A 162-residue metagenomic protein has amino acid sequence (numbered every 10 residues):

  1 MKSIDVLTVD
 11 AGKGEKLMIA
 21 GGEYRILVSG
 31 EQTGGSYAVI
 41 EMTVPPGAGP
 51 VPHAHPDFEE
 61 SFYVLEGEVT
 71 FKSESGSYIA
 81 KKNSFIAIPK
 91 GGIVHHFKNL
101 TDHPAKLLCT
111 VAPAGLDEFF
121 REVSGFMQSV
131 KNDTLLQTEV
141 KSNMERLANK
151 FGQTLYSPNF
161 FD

Functional and structural regions predicted by a protein language model:
M1-V9, K13, F160-D162: Basic/polar N-terminal segments that are highly enriched at the extreme N-terminus, encompassing both cleavable
V6, L108-N132: A hydrophobic/aromatic-rich effector-binding and dimerization subdomain of bacterial HTH-type transcriptional regulators
T8-D10, E68, S75-G92: Short acidic-glycine-tyrosine-enriched beta hairpin
K13-P52: A short glycine-rich, His/Asp/Glu-containing loop-to-beta-strand
E23, S61, E68-T70, S77 (+2 more regions): Structural motif
T33, K90-D117: Ligand-binding loop in jelly-roll beta-barrel domains
V39-P45, A54-S73, T110-P113: Short, conserved beta-strand element in jelly-roll/cupin
V123-D162: Acidic/histidine-enriched, glycine/proline-rich intrinsically disordered or flexible terminal extensions
